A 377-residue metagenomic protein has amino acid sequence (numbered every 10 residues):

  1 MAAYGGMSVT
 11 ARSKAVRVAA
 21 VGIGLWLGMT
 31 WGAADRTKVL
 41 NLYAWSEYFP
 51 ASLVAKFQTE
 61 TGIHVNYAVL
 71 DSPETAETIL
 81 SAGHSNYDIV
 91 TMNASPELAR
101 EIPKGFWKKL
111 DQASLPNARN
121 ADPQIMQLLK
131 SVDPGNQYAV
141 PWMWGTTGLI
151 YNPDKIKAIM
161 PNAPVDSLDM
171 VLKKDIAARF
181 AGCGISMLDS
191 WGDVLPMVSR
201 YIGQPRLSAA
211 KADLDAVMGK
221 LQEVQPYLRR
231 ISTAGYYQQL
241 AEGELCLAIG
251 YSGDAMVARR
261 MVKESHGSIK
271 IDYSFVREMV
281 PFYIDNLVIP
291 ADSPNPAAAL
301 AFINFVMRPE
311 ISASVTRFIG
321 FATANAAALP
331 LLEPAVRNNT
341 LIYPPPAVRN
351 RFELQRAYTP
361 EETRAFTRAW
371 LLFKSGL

Functional and structural regions predicted by a protein language model:
G28-R36: Bacterial Sec-dependent signal peptides at the C-terminal "C-region" and cleavage site
D35-E101: Early extracytoplasmic/lumenal segment of secretory-pathway proteins
Y87-M92, R229-R230, C246-Y251: Paired acidic/hydrophobic, glycine-rich loop segments that form the ligand-binding mouth/hinge of periplasmic-binding
N93-Y227, A234-A241: Extracytoplasmic ligand-binding site segments that recognize negatively charged/polar headgroups
P96-R100, L247-S268: A ligand-binding cleft/hinge motif common to bilobed small-molecule-binding domains
L214-E223, R229, G267-S293, R337: Periplasmic-binding protein-like
D285, P290-R351: Mature extracytoplasmic/periplasmic domains
P346-L377: Conserved C-terminal helix/tail region of periplasmic/extracytoplasmic solute-binding proteins
